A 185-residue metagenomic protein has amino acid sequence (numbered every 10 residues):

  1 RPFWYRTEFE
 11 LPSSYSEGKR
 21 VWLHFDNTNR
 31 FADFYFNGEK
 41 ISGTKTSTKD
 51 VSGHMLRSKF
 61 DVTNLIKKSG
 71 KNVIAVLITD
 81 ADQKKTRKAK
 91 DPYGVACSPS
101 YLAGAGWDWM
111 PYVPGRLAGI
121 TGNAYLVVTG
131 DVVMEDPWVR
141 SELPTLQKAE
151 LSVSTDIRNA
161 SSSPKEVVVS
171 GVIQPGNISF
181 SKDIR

Functional and structural regions predicted by a protein language model:
R1-V133, A160-S161: Accessory beta-strand-rich segments of carbohydrate-active enzymes
F34-F36, K148-R185: Beta-strand-rich binding/interaction modules
T46-S47, W138, S163, R185: Residue-level structural signal for beta-strand termini and adjacent loop
V127-S162: Surface beta-strand/loop "capping" patches
